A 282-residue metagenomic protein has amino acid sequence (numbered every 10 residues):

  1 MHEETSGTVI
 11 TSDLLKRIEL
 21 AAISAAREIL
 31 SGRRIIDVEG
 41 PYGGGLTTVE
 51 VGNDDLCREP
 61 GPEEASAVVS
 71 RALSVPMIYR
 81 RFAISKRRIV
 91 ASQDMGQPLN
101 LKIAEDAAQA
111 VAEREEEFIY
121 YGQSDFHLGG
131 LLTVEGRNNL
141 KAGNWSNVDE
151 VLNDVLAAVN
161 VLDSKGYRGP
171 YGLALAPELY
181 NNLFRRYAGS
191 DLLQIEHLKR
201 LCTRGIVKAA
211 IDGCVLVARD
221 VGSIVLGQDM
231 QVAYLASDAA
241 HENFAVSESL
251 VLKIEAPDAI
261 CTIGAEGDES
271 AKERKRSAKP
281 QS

Functional and structural regions predicted by a protein language model:
M1-V68, G227-S247: N-terminal "assembly arms/tails" that initiate or stabilize quaternary assembly in self-assembling proteins
H2-S6, I36-G45, R186-S282: Sequence/fold signature of self-assembling virion shell proteins
R33, D37, E115-G122, D163-G166 (+1 more regions): Long, hydrophobic, amphipathic alpha-helical segments used as structural scaffolds
V49-P98: Long, hydrophobic/aromatic-enriched structural stretches that serve as scaffold segments
I84-A157: Alpha-helical scaffold segments that mediate packing/assembly in large oligomeric complexes
S92-Q93, N182-F184, I254-E255: Short helix/loop capping segments that flank catalytic or ligand/cofactor-binding pockets
D125-G129, E178-N182, G213: Short, catalytically relevant binding-site loops at active-site mouths
L132-E196: Extended, solvent-exposed, turn-rich assembly/linker loops in the middle of proteins
